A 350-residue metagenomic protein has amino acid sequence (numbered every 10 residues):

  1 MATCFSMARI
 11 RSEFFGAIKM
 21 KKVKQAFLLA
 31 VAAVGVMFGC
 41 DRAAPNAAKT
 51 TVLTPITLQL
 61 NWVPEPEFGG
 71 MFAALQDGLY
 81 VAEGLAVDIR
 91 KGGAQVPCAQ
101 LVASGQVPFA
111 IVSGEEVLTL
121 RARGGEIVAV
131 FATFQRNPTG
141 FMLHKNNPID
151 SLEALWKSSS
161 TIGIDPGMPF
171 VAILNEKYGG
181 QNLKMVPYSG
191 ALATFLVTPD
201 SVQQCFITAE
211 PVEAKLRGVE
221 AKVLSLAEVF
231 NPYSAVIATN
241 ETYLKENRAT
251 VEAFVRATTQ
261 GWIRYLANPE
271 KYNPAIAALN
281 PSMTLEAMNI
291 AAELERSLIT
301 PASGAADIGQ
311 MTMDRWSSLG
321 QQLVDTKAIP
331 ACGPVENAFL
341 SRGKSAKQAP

Functional and structural regions predicted by a protein language model:
M1-L53, Q348-P350: Short, low-complexity disordered leader/linker segments with a strong preference for bacterial N-terminal type II
A48-Y188, L192-V197, S201-C205, L224: Short, glycine-/small- and polar/acidic-enriched structural segments that line small-molecule recognition paths
L75-L79, E83-G84, Q106, I111-G114 (+10 more regions): Sec/Tat-exported extracytoplasmic proteins
E83, A129, N273-A275, I308 (+1 more regions): Short, hydrophobic secondary-structure boundary micro-motifs
E115-E116, N147, I173, G190-S282: Pocket-lining segment of extracytoplasmic ligand-binding domains
E246-T326: Secondary-structure end/capping motifs
W316-P350: Conserved C-terminal helix/tail region of periplasmic/extracytoplasmic solute-binding proteins
